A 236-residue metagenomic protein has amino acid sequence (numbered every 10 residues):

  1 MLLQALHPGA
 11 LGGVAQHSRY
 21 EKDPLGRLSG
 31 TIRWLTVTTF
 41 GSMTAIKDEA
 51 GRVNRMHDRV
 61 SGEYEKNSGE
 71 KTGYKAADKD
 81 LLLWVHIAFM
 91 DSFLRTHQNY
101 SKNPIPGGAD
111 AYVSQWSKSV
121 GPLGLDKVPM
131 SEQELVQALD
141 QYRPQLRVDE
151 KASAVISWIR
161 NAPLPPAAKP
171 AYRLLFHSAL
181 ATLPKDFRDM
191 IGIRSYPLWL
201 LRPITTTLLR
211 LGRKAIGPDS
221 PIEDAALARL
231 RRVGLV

Functional and structural regions predicted by a protein language model:
M1-V236: Mature, function-bearing regions of proteins
